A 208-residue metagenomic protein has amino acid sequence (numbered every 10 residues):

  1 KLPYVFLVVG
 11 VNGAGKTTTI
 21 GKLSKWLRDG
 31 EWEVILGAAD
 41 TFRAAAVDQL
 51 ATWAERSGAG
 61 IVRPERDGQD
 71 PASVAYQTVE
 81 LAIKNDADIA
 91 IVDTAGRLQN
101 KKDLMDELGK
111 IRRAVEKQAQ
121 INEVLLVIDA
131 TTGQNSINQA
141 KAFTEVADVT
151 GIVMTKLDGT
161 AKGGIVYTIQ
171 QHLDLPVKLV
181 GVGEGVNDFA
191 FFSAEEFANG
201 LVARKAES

Functional and structural regions predicted by a protein language model:
K1-S208: P-loop/Walker A NTP-binding module and the surrounding RecA-like catalytic core of P-loop NTPases
